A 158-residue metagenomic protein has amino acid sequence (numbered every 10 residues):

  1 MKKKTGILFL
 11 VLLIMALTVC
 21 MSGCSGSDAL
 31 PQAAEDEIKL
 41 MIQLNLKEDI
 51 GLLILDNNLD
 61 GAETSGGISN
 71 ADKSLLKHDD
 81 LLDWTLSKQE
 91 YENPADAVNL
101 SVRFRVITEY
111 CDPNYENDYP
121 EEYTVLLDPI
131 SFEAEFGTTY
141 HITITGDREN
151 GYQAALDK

Functional and structural regions predicted by a protein language model:
M1-L10: Bacterial N-terminal signal peptides that target proteins for export
V19-G23: C-terminal motif of bacterial Sec signal peptides marking the signal peptidase cleavage site
S25-S27: Bacterial signal peptide processing site
A29-A33, N93: Short, solvent-exposed beta-strand/turn "edge" segments of beta-rich domains on protein surfaces
P31-Q32, I38-G51, N57: Asparagine-centered strand-capping/turn motif at beta-strand->loop junctions
L59-R103, E109: Tryptophan-paired
I107-R148: Structured interaction patches on ligand/partner-binding surfaces of diverse proteins
G146-K158: Short, low-complexity, Pro/Ser/Thr/Gly-rich segments in the mature regions of secreted, periplasmic
